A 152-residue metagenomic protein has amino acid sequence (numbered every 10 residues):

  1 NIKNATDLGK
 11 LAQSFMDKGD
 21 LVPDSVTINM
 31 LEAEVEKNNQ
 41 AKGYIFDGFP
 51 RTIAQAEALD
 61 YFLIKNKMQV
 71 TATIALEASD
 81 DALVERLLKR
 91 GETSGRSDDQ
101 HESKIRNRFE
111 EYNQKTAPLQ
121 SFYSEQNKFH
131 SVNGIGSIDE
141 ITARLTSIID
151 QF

Functional and structural regions predicted by a protein language model:
N1, I53-E57, D81-L87, G95 (+1 more regions): Switch/connector loops and helix/strand junctions flanking conserved nucleotide-binding motifs in nucleotide-processing
N1-K65, T93: ATP-dependent small-molecule kinase phosphotransfer cores that center on conserved nucleotide phosphate-binding segments
K10, S14-M16, L63-K115: A glycine- and Lys/Arg-enriched "phosphate-lid" helix/loop adjacent to the NTP-binding pocket of small-molecule kinases
G19, T71, F129: Short, conserved active-site loop motifs that form the nucleotide-linked donor/cofactor pocket
G48-F49, E77, I135: Short loop or secondary-structure boundary microenvironments that flank and position key functional residues
E110-F152: NTP-dependent small-molecule kinase module
